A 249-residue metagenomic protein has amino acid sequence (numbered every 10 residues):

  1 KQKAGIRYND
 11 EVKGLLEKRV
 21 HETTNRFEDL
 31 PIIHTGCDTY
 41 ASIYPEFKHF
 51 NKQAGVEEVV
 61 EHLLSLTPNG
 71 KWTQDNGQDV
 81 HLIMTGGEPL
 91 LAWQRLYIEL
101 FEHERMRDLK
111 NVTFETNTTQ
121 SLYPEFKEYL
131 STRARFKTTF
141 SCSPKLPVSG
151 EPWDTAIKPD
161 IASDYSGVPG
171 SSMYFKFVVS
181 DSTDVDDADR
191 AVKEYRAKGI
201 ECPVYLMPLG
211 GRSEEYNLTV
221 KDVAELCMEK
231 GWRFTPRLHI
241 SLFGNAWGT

Functional and structural regions predicted by a protein language model:
K1-F136: Conserved Radical SAM active-site core
P45-E46, V148-E151, N245: A short acidic, helix-capping loop that chelates divalent metal ions and anchors anionic groups
K52-V56, T155, Y216: A conditional alpha-helix N-cap/helix-loop micro-motif detector
E61-L64, E102, S163, K193 (+1 more regions): Surface-exposed alpha-helical segments enriched in charged/polar residues
L82, I98-D187, G199-C202: Radical SAM/AdoMet-radical enzyme domain recognition
G87-P89, N117-T119, K145-P147, V178-S180 (+2 more regions): Active-site beta-loop-alpha junctions enriched in small/polar residues
A92-W93, G150, D184, E215: Secondary-structure boundary/capping motif
G170-S172, D181-T249: Auxiliary Fe-S-binding modules of radical SAM enzymes
